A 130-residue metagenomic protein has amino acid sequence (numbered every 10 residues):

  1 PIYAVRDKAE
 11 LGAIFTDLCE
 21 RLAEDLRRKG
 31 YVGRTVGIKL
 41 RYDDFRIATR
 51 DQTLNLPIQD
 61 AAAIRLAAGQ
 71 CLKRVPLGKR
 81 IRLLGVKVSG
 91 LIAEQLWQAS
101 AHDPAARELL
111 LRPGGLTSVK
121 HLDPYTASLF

Functional and structural regions predicted by a protein language model:
P1-F130: Low-complexity, acidic/Ser/Thr- and charged residue-rich accessory regions of DNA metabolism proteins
